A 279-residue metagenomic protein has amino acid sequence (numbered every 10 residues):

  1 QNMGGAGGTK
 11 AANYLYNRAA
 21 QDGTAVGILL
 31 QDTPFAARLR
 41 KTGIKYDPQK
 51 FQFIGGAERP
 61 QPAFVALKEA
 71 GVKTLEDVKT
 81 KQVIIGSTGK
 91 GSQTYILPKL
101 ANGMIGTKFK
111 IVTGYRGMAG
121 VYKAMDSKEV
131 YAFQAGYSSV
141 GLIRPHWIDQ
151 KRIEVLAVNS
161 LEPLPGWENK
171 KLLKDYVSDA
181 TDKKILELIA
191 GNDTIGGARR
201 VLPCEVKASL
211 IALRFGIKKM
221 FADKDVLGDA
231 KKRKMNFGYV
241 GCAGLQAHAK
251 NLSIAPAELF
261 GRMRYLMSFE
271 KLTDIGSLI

Functional and structural regions predicted by a protein language model:
Q1, I54, G86, E154-A157 (+1 more regions): Hydrophobic/aromatic beta-strand patches that form the interior of the parallel beta-sheet core in alpha/beta enzyme
Q1-G5, G86-T88, K108-G117, A132-G136 (+1 more regions): Short beta-strand-to-loop elements that line the ligand-binding cleft of bilobed periplasmic-binding protein-like
A6-K10: A short, glycine-/small-residue-rich helix N-cap motif at loop->alpha-helix starts within glycosyltransferase
Y14-A25, T33-S127, V177-K184, N192-D229: Hinge/capping helix and adjacent helix->loop/strand transition within the periplasmic-binding protein
Q31-G43, Y95-M104, S127, A132-V177: A ligand-binding cleft/hinge motif common to bilobed small-molecule-binding domains
R59, I143-F221, F269-I279: C-terminal lobe and pocket-closing loops of periplasmic/extracytoplasmic Venus-flytrap solute-binding proteins
I153, S160-L164, L173, V226-K250: Mature extracytoplasmic/periplasmic domains
G241-L278: Extracellular/periplasmic bilobal clamshell ligand-binding domains
